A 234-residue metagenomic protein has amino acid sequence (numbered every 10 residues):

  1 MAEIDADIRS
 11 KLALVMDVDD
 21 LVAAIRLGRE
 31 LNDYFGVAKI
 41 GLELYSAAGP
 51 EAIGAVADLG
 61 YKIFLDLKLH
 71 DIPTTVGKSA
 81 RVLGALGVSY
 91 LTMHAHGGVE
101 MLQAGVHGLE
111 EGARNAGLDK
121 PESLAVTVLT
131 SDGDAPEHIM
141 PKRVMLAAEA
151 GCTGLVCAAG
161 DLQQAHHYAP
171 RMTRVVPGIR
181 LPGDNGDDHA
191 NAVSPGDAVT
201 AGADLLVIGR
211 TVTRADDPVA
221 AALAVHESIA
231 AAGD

Functional and structural regions predicted by a protein language model:
M1-R29, R114-K120, Q163-A169, V193 (+2 more regions): N-terminal amphipathic alpha-helix/helix-capping segment at the start of soluble metabolic enzymes
D7-S10, D71-V175, I179-N185: Conserved anion-binding
E30-L31, V56, L83, A147 (+3 more regions): Generic structural signal for hydrophobic
D33, L59, L86, A150 (+1 more regions): Structural motif
F35-A47: N-terminal beta-alpha supersecondary unit
K39-L42, I53-I72, L206: Active-site cofactor/substrate anionic-group-binding motifs, chiefly glycine- and Lys/Arg-rich phosphate-binding loops
L86-G98, G154, D161, N191-A221 (+1 more regions): Glycine-rich phosphate-binding active-site loops on the catalytic face of alpha/beta enzymes
